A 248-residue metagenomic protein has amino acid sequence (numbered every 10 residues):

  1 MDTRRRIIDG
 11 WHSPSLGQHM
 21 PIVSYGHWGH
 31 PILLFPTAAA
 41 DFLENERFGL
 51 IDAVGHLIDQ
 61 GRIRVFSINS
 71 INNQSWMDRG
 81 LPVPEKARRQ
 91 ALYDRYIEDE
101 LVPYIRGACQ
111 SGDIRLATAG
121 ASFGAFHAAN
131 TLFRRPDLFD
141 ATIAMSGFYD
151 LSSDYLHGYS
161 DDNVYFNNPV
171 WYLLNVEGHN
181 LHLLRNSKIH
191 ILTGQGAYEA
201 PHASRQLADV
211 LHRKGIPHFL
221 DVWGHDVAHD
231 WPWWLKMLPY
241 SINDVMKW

Functional and structural regions predicted by a protein language model:
M1-W248: Non-catalytic cap/lid and distal C-terminal segments of serine-dependent acyl enzymes
